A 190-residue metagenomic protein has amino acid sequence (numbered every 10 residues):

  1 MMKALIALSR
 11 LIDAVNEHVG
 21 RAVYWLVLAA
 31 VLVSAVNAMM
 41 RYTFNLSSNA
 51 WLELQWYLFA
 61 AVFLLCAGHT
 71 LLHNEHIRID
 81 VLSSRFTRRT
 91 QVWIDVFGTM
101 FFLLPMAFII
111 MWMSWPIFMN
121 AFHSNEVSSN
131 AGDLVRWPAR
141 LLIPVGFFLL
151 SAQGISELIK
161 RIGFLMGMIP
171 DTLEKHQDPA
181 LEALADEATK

Functional and structural regions predicted by a protein language model:
M1-K190: Alpha-helical transmembrane segments and membrane-interface helix-loop junctions in multi-pass membrane proteins
